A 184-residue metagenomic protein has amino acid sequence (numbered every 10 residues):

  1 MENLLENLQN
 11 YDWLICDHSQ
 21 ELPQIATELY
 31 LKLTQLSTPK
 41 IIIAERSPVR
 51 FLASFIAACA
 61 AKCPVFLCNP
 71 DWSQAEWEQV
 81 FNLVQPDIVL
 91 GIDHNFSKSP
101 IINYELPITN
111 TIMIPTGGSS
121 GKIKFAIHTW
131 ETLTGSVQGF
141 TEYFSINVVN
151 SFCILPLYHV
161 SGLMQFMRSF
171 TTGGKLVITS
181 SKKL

Functional and structural regions predicted by a protein language model:
E2-L36, W77-E78, H128-E131: Conserved AMP-binding/adenylate-forming core of the ANL superfamily
E2-N3, V49-L67, E78, F140-E142 (+1 more regions): Hydrophobic alpha-helical segments in the ANL/AMP-binding
Y11, S37-K40, Q85-D87: Short acidic/histidine-rich motifs immediately flanking catalytic phosphotransfer sites in two-component signaling
D17, E21, I25-D71, I154-P156: Conserved AMP-binding/adenylate-forming
R50, W72-A75, K182-L184: Short acidic loop-to-helix transition motifs that present clustered carboxylates
N82-L90, K124-L184: AMP-binding/adenylate-forming
I92-T109: Short, basic, low-complexity termini and linkers enriched in Ser/Thr/Gly/Pro that act as targeting/leader peptides
N110-F125: Conserved adenylation A10 loop of the ANL superfamily
